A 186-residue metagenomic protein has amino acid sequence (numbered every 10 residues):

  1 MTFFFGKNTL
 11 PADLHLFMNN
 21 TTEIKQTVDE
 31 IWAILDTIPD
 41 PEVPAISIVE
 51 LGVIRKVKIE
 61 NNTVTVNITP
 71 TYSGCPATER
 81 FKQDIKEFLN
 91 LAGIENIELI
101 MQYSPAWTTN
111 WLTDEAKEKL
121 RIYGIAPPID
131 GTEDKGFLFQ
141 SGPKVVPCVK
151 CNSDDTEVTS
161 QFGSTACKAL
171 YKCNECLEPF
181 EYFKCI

Functional and structural regions predicted by a protein language model:
F3-G6, L14-I186: Domain-level signature for proteins that mediate thiol-based redox and metal-cofactor handling
